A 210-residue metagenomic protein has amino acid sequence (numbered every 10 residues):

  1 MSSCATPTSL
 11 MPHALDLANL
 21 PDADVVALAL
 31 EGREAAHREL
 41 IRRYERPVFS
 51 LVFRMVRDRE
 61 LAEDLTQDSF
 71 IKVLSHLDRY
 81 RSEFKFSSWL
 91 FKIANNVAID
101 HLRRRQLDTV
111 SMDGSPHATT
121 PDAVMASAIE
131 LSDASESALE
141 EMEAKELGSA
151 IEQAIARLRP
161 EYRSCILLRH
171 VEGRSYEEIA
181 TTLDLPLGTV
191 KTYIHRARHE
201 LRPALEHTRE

Functional and structural regions predicted by a protein language model:
M1-A27, E31, E39, V110-E161 (+2 more regions): Intrinsic, short, N-terminal disordered tails of RNA polymerase sigma-factor systems
V26-F49, L74: A short, charge-rich alpha-helical start-of-domain segment used by transcription regulators
L30-E31, R57, F70-K85, R104-Q106: Sigma70-family region 2
I41-R59, H76, I155, E200 (+1 more regions): Amphipathic, Lys/Arg- and hydrophobic-enriched alpha-helical face
S50, D64-I71, F84-N96: Structural recognition of an alpha-helix C-terminal capping motif at a helix-to-coil junction
E60, E177, G188: Residues within helix-turn-helix
D78-S82, K92-D113, A144: Arg/Lys-rich amphipathic alpha helix in sigma70-family domain 2
C165-R169: A short pre-motif secondary-structure segment
